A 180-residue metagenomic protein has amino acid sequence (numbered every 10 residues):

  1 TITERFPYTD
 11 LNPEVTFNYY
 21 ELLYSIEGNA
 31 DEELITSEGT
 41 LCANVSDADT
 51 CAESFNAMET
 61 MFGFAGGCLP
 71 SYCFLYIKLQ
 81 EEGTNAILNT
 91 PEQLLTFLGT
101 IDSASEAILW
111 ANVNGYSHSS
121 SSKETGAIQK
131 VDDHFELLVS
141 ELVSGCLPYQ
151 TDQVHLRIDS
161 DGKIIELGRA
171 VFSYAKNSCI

Functional and structural regions predicted by a protein language model:
T1-S119: Extended, low-hydrophobicity segments enriched in charged/polar residues
K78-Q80, L88-P91, Q129-V131, L138-S140 (+2 more regions): A structural detector for beta-sheet-dominated domains
S103-D152: Acidic, glycine-rich flexible loop segments
S144-C146, K163, Y174: Generic "edge-of-domain/loop-turn" microfeature
P148-L167: A short, surface-exposed beta-strand/turn
L167-I180: Short, solvent-exposed aromatic-acidic interface loops
